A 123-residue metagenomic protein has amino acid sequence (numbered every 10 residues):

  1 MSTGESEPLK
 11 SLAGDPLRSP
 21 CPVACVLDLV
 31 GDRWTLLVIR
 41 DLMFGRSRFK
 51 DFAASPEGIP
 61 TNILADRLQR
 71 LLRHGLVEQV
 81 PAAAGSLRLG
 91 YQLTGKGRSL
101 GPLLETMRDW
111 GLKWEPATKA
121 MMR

Functional and structural regions predicted by a protein language model:
M1-G14, R18: Long, low-complexity, charged/polar intrinsically disordered regions in eukaryotic proteins
T3, Q69, Y91: A positively charged, amphipathic N-terminal helix/segment that binds anionic biomolecules
L17-I63, A84, Q92, M121: N-terminal helix-turn-helix DNA-binding core of bacterial DNA-binding proteins
G31, A83-M107: Basic, amphipathic "hinge/linker" alpha-helix immediately C-terminal to the N-terminal HTH DNA-binding motif
L64-H74: Basic amphipathic alpha-helical segments that dock to polyanions
P102-R123: Amphipathic alpha-helical dimerization/coiled-coil segments that flank or bridge DNA-binding/regulatory modules
